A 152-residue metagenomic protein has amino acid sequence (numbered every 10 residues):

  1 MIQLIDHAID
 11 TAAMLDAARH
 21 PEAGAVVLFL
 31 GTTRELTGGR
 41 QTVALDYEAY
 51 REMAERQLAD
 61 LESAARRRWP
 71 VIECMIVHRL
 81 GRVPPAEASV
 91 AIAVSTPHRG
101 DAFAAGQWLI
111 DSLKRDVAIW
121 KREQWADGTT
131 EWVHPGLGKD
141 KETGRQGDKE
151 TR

Functional and structural regions predicted by a protein language model:
M1-S89, S95-Q107, D111-G144, R152: N-terminal, polar/charged subdomain of small-to-medium soluble alpha/beta proteins
